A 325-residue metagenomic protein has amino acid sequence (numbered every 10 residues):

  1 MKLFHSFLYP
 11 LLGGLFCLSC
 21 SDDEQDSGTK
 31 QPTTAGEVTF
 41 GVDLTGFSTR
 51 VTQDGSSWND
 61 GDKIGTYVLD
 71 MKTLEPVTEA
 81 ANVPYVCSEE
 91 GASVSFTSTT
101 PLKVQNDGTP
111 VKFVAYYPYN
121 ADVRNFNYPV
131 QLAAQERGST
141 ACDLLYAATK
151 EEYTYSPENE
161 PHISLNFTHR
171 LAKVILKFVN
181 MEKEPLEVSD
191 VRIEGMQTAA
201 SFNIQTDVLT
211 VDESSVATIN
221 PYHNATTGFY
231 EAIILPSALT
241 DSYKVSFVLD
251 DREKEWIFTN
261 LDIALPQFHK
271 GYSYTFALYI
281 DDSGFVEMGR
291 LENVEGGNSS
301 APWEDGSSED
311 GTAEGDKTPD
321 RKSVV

Functional and structural regions predicted by a protein language model:
K2-S6, L18-R321: Sec-type signal peptide cleavage vicinity
Y9-C17: Bacterial N-terminal signal peptides
